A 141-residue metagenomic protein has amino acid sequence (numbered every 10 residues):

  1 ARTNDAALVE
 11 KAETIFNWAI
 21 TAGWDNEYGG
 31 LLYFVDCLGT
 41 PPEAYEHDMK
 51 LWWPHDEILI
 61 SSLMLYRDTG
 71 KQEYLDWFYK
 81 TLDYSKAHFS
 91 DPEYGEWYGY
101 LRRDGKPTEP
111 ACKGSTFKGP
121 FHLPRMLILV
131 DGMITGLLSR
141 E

Functional and structural regions predicted by a protein language model:
A1-E141: Glycan-recognition and catalytic cores of secretory/periplasmic carbohydrate-active enzymes
